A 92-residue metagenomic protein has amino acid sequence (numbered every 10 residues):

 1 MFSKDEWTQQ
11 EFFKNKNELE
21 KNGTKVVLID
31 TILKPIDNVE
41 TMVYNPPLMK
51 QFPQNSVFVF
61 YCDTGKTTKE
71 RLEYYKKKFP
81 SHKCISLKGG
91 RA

Functional and structural regions predicted by a protein language model:
M1-D37: Flexible, polar/low-complexity N-terminal or interdomain linker segments that lie immediately upstream of folded
E11, V43-Y44: Well-ordered alpha-helical segments embedded in enzymatic catalytic cores
V26-L28, N38-V43, C84-S86: Conserved beta-strand scaffold positions in the cores of enzyme catalytic domains, especially in NTP/NDP-utilizing
K34-T41, M49-P53: Short loop/helix-cap segments at secondary-structure boundaries that form the rim of catalytic
N45-A92: Catalytic cysteine-centered active loop of the rhodanese-like fold, especially the PTP/DSP P-loop
